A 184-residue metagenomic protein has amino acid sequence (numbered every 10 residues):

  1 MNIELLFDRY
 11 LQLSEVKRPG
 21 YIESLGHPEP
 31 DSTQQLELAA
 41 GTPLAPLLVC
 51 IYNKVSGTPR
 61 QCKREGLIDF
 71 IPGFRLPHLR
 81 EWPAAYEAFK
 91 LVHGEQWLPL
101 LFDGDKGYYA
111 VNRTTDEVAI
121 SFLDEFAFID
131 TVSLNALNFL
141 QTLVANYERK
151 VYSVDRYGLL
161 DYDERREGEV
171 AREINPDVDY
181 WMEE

Functional and structural regions predicted by a protein language model:
M1-Y109, R172-E184: A surface-exposed partner-binding patch
P28, G66, F70, V118 (+1 more regions): Residue-level signal for alpha-helical context at structural boundaries
E37, L44, E125, I129-S133 (+2 more regions): Intrinsic-disorder-associated interaction segments
P59-C62, P77-E81, T142, V151-V154 (+1 more regions): Extended hydrophobic/aromatic-rich secondary-structure runs
L101, A119-S121: Residues in well-ordered beta-strands of folded domains
N112-T115: Short acidic-glycine loop/turn motifs at beta-strand connectors
S121-Y152: Compact, glycine/acidic-enriched structural inserts
E148-E184: Acidic, proline/glycine-rich low-complexity IDRs
